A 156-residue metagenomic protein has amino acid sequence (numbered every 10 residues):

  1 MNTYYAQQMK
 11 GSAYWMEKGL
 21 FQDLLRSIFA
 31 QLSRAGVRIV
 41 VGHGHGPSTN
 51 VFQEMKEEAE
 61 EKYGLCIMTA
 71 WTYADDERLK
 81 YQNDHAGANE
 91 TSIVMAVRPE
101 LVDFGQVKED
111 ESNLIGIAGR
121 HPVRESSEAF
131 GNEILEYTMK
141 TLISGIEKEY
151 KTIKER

Functional and structural regions predicted by a protein language model:
M1-R156: Extended, histidine- and acidic-residue-enriched regions that form the cofactor-binding/catalytic faces
